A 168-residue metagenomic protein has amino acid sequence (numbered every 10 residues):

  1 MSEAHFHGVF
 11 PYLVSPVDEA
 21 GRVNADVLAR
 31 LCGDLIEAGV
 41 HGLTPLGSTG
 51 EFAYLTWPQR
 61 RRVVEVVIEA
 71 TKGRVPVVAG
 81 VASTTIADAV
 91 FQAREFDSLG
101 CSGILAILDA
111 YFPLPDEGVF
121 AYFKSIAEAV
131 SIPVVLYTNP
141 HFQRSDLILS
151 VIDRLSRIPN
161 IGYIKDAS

Functional and structural regions predicted by a protein language model:
S2-D146, I152-R154: Active-site beta->alpha loop and helix N-cap motifs at the rims of alpha/beta catalytic domains
I104-I107, P159-S168: Catalytic beta/alpha-barrel core
